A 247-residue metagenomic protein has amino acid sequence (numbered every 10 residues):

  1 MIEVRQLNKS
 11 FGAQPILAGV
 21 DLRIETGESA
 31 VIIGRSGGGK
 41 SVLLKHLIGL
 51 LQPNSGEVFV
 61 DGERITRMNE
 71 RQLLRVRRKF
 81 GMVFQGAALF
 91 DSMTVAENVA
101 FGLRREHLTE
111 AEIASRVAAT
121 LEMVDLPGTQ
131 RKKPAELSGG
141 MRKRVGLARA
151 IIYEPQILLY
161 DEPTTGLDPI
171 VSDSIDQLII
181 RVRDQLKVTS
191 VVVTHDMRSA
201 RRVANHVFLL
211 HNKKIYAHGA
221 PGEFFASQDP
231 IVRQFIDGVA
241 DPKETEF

Functional and structural regions predicted by a protein language model:
I48: Helix-to-loop junction immediately C-terminal to a conserved catalytic motif
E63-R64, A100, R104, A111-T129 (+1 more regions): Conserved ABC ATPase "signature" region
M93-F101: Short coil-to-helix segment of the ABC ATPase nucleotide-binding domain corresponding to the Q-loop/switch region
K133-L137, M141: Conserved ABC ATPase signature
I152-Q156: A short, proline-enriched helix->beta-strand linker immediately N-terminal to the Walker B motif in ABC-type P-loop
L158-D161: Catalytic Walker B motif of ABC-type/P-loop ATPase nucleotide-binding domains
